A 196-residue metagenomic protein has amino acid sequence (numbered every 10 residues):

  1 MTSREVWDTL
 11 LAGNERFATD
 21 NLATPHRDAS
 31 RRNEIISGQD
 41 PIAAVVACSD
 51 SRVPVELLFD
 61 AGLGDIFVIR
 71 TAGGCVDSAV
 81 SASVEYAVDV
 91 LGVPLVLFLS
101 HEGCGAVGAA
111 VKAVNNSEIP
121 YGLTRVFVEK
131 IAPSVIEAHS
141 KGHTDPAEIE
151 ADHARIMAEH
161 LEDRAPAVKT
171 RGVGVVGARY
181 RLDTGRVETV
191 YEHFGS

Functional and structural regions predicted by a protein language model:
M1-G38, G64, G73-L91, G105-S196: Divalent-metal-activated hydrolytic enzyme cores
N21-L22, P54-F59: Short, glycine/acidic-enriched capping/hinge loops at junctions between secondary-structure elements
A47-R52, A72-C75, H101-C104: Short glycine-enriched loops at secondary-structure junctions
L58-V68: Short helix-loop-beta junction
P94: Short acidic/polar active-site loop segments enriched in Thr and Asp
F98: Conserved functional hotspot residues or short segments at active or partner-binding sites across diverse domains
